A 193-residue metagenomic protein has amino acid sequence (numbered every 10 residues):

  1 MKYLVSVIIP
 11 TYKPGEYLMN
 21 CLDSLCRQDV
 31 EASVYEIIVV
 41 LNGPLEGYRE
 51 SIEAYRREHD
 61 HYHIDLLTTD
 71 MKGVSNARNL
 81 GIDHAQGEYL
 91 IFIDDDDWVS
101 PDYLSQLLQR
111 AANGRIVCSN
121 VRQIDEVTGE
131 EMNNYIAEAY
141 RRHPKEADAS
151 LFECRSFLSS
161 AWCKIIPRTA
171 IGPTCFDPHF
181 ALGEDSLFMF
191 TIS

Functional and structural regions predicted by a protein language model:
M1-R27: N-proximal low-complexity "stem/linker" segments adjacent to membrane-targeting elements
Y3-S6, E36, L187: Cell-envelope/extracellular polymer assembly enzymes that use nucleotide-activated donors
L22-T68: Acidic donor-binding segment of Leloir-type glycosyltransferases
T69-A85: Glycine-rich, basic loop-to-helix element that forms the pyrophosphate-binding segment of sugar-nucleotide handling
L90: Short aromatic/hydrophobic "clamp" motif used to bind/position activated sugar donors
D102-N133: Conserved donor NDP-sugar-binding/catalytic core segment of glycosyltransferases
N120, N134-S156: Short, flexible, basic/aromatic active-site loop/helix in glycosyltransferases
E146-S193: Conserved nucleotide-sugar donor-binding catalytic segment
